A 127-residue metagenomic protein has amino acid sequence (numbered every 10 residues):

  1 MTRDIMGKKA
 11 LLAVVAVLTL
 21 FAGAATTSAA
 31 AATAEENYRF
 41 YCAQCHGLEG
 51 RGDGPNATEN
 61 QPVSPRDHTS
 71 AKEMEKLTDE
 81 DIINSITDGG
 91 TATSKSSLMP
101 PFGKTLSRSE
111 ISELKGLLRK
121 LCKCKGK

Functional and structural regions predicted by a protein language model:
M1-K8: N-terminal secretory signal peptides that target proteins for export/translocation
A13-G23: Bacterial N-terminal signal peptides
A22-N37: Electrostatic cytochrome c docking/interface patches
E35-P62, D88-S97, L121-K127: Periplasmic/extracellular electron-transfer cofactor-ligation site, primarily the c-type cytochrome heme-c attachment
S64-M74: Short microdomains enriched in Cys/His and/or Lys/Arg
S64-R66, D81, S85-S112: Axial heme c-ligation environment in periplasmic c-type cytochrome domains
L77: Residue-level signal for the nucleotide or nucleotide-sugar donor/cofactor binding architecture
